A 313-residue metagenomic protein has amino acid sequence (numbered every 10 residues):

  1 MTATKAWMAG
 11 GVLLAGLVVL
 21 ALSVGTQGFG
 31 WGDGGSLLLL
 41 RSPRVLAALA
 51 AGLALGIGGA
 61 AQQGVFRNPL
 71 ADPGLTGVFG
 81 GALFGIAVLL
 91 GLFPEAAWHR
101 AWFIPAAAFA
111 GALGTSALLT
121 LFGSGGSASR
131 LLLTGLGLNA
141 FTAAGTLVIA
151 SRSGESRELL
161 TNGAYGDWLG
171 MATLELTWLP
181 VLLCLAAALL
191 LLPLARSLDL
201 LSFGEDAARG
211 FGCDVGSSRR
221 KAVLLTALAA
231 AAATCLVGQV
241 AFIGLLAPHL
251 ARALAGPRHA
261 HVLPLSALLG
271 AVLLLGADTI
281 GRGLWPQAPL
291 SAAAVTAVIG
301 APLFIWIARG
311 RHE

Functional and structural regions predicted by a protein language model:
M1-E313: Alpha-helical transmembrane segments in inner-membrane proteins
